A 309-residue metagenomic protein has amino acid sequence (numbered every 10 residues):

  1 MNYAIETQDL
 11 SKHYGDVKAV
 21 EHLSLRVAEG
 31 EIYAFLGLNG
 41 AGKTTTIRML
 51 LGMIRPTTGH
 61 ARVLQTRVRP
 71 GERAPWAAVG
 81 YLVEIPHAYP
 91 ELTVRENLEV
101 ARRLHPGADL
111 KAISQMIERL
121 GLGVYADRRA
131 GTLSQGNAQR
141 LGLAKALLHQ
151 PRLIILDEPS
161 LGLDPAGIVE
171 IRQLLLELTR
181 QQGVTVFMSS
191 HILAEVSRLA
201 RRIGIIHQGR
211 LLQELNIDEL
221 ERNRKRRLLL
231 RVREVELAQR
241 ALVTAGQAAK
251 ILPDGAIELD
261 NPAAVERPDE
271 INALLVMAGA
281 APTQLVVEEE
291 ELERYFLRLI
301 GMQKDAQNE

Functional and structural regions predicted by a protein language model:
N2-T7, K12-M188, L193-H207, L211-Q213: ABC transporter nucleotide-binding domains
Q8, R231, L252, V286-E288: Solvent-exposed beta-strand sheet faces enriched in polar/charged residues
E29, P106, V124, E234 (+2 more regions): Non-catalytic surface loops within mature trypsin-like serine protease
Q115, E177, R240, A273 (+1 more regions): Surface-exposed charge patches
R172-P262: ABC transporter nucleotide-binding domain
A263-E309: C-terminal coupling/interaction segments
